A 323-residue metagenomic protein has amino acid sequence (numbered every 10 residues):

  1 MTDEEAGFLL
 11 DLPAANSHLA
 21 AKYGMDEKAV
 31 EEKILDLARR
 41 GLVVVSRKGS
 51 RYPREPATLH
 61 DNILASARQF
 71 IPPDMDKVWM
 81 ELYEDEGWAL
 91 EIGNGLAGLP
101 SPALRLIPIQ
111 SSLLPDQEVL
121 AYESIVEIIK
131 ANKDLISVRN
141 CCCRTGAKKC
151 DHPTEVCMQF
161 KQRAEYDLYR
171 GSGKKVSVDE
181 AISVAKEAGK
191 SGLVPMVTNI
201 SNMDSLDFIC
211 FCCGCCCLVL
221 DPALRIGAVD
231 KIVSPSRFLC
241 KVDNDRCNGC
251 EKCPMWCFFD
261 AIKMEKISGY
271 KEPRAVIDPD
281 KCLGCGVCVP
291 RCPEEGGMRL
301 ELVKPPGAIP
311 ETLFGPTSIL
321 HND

Functional and structural regions predicted by a protein language model:
M1-Y23: Short amphipathic alpha-helical interface segments
Y23-R39: Short amphipathic alpha-helical interaction segments
A38-G49, I262-K263, G297-M298: A short, conserved structural fragment
G49-A89: Short, amphipathic alpha-helical interaction segments positioned at domain boundaries
Y52-P53, V197-F208, G227-W256, D260-G284 (+1 more regions): Ferredoxin-like iron-sulfur electron-transfer modules
W88-L239: Catalytic cores of enzyme domains
L302-P306, T312-N322: Positively charged, low-complexity nucleic-acid-binding target-recognition regions
